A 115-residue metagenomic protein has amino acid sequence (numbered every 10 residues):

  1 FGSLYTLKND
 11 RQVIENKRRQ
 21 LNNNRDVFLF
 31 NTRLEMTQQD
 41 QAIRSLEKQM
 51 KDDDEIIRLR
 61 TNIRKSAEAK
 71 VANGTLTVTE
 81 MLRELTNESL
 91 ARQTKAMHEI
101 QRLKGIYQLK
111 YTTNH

Functional and structural regions predicted by a protein language model:
F1-R58, N62-K65: Sec/SRP-type N-terminal targeting helices
R58-H115: Short segments within alpha-helical structural elements
